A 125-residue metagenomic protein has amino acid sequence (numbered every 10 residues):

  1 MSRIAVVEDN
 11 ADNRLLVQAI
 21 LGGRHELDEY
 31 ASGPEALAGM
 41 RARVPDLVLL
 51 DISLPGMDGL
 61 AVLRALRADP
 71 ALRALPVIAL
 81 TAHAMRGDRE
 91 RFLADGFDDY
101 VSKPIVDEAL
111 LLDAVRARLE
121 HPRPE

Functional and structural regions predicted by a protein language model:
N10-D28: Two-component/phosphorelay signaling modules centered on CheY-like receiver
E29-L47: Acidic, metal-coordinating helix/loop segments flanking the phosphotransfer/catalytic sites of two-component signaling
S32-E35, D58-R64: Acidic catalytic/metal-coordinating carboxylates
V44-D46, A71-P76: His-Asp phosphorelay/catalytic-motif detector in bacterial-type signaling
D51, T81: Active-site residues of response regulator receiver
P55, R73, M85, P104: The feature encodes the CheY-like receiver
A61, A84-V101, A109: Alpha4 helix (beta4-alpha4-beta5 surface) of REC/receiver domains from two-component response regulators
L110-P122: Receiver (REC) domain switch/output surface
